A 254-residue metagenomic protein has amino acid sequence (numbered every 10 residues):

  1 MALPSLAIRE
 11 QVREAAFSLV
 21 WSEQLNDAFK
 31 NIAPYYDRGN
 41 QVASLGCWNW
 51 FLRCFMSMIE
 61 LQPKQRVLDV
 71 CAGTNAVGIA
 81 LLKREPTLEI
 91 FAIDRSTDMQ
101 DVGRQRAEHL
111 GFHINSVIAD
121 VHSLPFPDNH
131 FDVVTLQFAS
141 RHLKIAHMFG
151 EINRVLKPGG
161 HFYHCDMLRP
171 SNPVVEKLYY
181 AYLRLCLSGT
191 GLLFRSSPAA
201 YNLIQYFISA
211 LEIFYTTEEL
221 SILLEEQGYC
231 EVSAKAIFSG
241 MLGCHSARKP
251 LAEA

Functional and structural regions predicted by a protein language model:
E23, R169-L223, S233: C-terminal alpha-helical "lid/dimerization" subdomain adjacent to the S-adenosyl-L-methionine
L45-P63: Conserved alpha-helix/loop element of class I SAM-dependent methyltransferases that forms part of the SAM/SAH-binding
R66-S123: Class I SAM-dependent methyltransferase SAM/SAH-binding core
H122-V134: A short acidic, Gly/Pro-enriched loop at the edge of an enzyme's catalytic core that lines a small-molecule cofactor
V133-A146: A short SAM/SAH-binding and catalytic strip from SAM-dependent methyltransferases
A146-P158: A short glycine-rich, Lys/Arg-flanked "PGG" loop and its adjoining helix->strand segment in the class I
G160-M167: Conserved beta-strand signature within the Rossmann-like core of class I S-adenosyl-L-methionine
G228-A254: Core SAM-dependent methyltransferase catalytic element
